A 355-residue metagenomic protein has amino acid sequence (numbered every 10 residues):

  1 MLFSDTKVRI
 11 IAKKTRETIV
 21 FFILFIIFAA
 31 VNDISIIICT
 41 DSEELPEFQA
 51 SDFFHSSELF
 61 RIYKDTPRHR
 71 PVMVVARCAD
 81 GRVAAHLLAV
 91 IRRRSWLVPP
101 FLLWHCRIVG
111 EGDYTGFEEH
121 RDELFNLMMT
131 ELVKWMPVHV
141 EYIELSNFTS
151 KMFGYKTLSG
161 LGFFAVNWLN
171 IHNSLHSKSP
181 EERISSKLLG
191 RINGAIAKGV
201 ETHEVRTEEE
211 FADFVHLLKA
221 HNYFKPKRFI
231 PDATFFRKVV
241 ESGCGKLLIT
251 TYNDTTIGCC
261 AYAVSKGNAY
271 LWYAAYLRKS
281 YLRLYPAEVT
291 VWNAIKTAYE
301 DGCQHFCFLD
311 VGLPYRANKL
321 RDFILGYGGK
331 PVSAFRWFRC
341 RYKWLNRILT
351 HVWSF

Functional and structural regions predicted by a protein language model:
K7, K14-T18: Polybasic, lysine-rich low-complexity intrinsically disordered segments
I23-N32, N147-V200, D310-F355: Terminal substrate-recognition subdomain of acyl/acetyltransferases
N32-A79, A89-S95, F148, M152-V166 (+1 more regions): A conserved beta-strand-loop-helix scaffold within acyl/acetyltransferase catalytic domains
V75, Y114, T130, E241-K343: Aromatic (often tryptophan-rich) hydrophobic motifs at membrane interfaces
W96-T115, L169, N268-K279: Conserved acetyl-CoA binding element of GNAT-fold acetyltransferases
L103-N147: A gly/proline- and charged-residue-enriched helix-loop-helix capping module
